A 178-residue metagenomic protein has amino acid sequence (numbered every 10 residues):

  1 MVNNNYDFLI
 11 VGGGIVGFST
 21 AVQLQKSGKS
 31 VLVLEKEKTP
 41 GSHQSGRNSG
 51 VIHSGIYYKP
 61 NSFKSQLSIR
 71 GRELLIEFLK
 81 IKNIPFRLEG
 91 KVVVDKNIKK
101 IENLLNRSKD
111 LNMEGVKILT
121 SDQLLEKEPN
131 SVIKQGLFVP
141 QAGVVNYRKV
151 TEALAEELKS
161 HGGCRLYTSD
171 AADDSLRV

Functional and structural regions predicted by a protein language model:
M1-N5: A short, basic/flexible loop-to-alpha-helix module at the beginning of a structural domain
F8-L32: N-terminal Rossmann-like FAD-binding beta1-loop-alpha1 element of flavoenzymes
F18, P40-G41, S175: Catalytic P-loop NTPase motifs of RecA-like helicase/translocase cores
K26-S45: Glycine-rich FAD pyrophosphate-binding loop
G50-Q123, K127: Dinucleotide-binding Rossmann-like beta1-alpha1 core, especially the glycine-rich loop that anchors the ADP
P85-D95, R107, G115, L125-H161: Helix-loop-beta segment of a Rossmann-like dinucleotide-binding subdomain
Y167-D174: Conserved small/polar residues in nucleotide/adenosyl-binding loops
